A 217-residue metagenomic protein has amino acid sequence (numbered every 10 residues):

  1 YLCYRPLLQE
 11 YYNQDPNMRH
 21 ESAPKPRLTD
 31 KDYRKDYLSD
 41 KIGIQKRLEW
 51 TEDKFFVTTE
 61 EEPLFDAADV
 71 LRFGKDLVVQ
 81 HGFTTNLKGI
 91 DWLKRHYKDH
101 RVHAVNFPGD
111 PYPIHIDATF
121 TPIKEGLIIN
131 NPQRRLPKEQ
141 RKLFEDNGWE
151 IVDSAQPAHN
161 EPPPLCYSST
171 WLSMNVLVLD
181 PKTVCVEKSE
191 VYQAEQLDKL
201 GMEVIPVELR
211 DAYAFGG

Functional and structural regions predicted by a protein language model:
Y1-G217: The feature marks the mature, well-folded catalytic cores of soluble enzymes
